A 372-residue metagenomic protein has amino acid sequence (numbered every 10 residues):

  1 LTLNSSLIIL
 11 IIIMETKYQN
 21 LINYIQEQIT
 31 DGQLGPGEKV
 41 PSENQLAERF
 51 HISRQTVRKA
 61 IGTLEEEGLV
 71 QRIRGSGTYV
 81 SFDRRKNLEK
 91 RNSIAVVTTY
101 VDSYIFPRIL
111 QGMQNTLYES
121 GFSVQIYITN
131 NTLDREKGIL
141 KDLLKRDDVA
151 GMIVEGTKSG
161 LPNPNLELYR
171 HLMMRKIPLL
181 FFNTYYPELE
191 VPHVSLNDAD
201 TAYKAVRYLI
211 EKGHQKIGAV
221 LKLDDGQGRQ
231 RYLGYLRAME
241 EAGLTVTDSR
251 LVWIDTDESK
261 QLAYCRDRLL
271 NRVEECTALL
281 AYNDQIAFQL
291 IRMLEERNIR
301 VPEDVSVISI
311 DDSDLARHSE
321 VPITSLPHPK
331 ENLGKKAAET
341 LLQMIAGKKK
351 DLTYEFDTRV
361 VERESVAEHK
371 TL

Functional and structural regions predicted by a protein language model:
L1-I52, L133, K145: Extreme N-terminal segment that seeds HTH/winged-HTH DNA-binding domains in transcriptional regulators
I12-I13, N23-T30, S81-R207, L269-L270: Alpha-helical recognition/docking segments in bacterial nutrient-uptake and carbohydrate-utilization systems
Y24, Y264-L372: Flexible loop/turn connectors
A95-V96, D148-K158, L180, G218-L221 (+3 more regions): Periplasmic-binding protein-like
I105-E119, T201-K204, G226-T245, Q289 (+1 more regions): Short, solvent-exposed amphipathic alpha-helices that sit in or adjacent to ligand/effector-binding or catalytic
Y118-I128, A219, L236-S259: Short beta-strand elements in bilobed, periplasmic/extracellular small-molecule ligand-binding domains
E190-A219, R237, S259-D267, A287 (+1 more regions): Hydrophobic alpha-helical segments within soluble ligand-binding/sensing domains
Y203-L244, L352-S365: An alpha-beta-alpha
